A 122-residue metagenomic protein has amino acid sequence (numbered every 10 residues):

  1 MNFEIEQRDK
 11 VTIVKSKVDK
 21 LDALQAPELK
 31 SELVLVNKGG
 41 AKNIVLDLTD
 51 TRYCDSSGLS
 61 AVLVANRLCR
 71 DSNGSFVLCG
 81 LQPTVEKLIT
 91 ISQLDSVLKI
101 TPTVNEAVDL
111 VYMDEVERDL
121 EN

Functional and structural regions predicted by a protein language model:
M1-K15: Short beta-strand/loop segment at the start of cytosolic alpha/beta domains
K10, P83, N105: Residues that form or immediately flank small-molecule/cofactor binding pockets and catalytic motifs
K10-T12, K20-A23: Glycine-rich, small/polar surface segments that engage phosphate groups of diverse ligands
K15-S16, L88: A short acidic, helix-capping loop that chelates divalent metal ions and anchors anionic groups
L21-L98: Amphipathic alpha-helical interaction surfaces in cytosolic regulatory modules
P102-N122: A charged, well-structured terminal subsegment
